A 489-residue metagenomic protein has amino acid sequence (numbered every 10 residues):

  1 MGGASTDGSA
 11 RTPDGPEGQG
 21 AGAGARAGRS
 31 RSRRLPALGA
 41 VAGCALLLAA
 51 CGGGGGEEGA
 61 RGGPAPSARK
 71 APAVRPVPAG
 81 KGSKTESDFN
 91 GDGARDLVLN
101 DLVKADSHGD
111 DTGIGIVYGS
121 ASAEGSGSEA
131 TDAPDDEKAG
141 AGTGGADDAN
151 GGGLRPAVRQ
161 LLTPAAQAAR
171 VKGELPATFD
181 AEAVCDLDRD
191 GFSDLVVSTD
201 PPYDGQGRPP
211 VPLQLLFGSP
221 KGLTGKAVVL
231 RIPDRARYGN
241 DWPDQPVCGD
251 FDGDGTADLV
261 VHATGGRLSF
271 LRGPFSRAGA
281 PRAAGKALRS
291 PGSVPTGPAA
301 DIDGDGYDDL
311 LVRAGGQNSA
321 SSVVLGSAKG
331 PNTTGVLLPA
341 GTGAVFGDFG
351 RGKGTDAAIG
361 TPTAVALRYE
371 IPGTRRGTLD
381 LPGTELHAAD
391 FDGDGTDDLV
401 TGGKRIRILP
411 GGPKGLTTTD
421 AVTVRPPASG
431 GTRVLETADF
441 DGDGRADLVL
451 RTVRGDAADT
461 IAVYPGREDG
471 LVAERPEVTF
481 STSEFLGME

Functional and structural regions predicted by a protein language model:
G2-E489: Beta-propeller-forming repeat regions
